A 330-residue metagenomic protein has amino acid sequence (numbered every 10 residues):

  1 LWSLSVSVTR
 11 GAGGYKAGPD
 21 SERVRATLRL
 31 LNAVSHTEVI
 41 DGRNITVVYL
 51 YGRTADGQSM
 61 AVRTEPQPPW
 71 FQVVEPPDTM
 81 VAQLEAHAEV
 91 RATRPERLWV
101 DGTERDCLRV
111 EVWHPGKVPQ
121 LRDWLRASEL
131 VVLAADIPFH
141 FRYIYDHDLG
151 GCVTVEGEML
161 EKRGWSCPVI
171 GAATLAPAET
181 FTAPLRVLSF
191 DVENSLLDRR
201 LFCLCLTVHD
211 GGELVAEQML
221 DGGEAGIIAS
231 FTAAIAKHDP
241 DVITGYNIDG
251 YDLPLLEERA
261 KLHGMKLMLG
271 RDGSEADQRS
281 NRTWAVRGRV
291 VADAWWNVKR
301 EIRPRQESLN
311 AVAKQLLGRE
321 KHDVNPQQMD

Functional and structural regions predicted by a protein language model:
L1-D330: The two-metal-ion catalytic cores of nucleic-acid processing enzymes
